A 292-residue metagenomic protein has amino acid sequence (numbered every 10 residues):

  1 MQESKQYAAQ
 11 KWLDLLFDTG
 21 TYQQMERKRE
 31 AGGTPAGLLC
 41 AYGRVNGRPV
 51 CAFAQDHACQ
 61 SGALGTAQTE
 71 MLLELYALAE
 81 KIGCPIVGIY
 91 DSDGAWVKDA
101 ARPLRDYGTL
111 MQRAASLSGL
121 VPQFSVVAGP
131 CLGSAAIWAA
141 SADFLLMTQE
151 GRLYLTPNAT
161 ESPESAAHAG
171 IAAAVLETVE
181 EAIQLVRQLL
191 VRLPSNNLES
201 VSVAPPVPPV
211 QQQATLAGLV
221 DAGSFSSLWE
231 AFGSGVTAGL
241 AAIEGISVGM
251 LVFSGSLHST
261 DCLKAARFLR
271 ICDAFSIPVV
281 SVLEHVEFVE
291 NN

Functional and structural regions predicted by a protein language model:
M1-F124, P130, A135-I137, S141-R152 (+1 more regions): Terminal-region recognition feature
Y154-N158: Short glycine/proline-centered loop/turn elements that form peptide/ligand docking sites
